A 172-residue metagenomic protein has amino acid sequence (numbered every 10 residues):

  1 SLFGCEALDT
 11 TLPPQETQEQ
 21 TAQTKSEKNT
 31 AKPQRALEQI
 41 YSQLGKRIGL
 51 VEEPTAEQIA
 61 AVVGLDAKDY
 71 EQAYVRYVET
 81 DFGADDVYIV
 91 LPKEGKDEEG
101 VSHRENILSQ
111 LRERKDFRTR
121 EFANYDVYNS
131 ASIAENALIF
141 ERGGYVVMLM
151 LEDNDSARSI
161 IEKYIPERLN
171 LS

Functional and structural regions predicted by a protein language model:
F3-Q15: Bacterial lipoprotein signal-peptidase II cleavage site
P13-Y41: Post-signal peptide N-terminal segment of mature Sec-exported envelope proteins
G49-A84, H103, A134: Short, compositionally biased low-complexity segments enriched in polar/charged residues
A84-G95: A short acidic-to-branched-hydrophobic micro-motif
K93-E99, L151-D155: Helix N-cap motif at beta-to-alpha junctions
H103-R114, I161-P166: Short amphipathic alpha-helices in soluble, non-transmembrane regions that often serve as interface/regulatory elements
S109-E135: An anionic, turn-rich surface loop/hairpin at beta-sheet edges that serves as a generic interaction/coordination patch
N129-L171: A short, solvent-exposed beta-edge/loop patch
